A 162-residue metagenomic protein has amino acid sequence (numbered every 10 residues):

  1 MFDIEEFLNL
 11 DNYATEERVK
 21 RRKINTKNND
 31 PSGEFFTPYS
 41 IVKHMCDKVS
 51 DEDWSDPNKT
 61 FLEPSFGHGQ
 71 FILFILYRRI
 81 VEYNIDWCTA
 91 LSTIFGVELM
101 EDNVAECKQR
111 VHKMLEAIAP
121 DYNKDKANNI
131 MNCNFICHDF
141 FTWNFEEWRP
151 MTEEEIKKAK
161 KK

Functional and structural regions predicted by a protein language model:
M1-K162: SAM-dependent methyltransferase catalytic region
